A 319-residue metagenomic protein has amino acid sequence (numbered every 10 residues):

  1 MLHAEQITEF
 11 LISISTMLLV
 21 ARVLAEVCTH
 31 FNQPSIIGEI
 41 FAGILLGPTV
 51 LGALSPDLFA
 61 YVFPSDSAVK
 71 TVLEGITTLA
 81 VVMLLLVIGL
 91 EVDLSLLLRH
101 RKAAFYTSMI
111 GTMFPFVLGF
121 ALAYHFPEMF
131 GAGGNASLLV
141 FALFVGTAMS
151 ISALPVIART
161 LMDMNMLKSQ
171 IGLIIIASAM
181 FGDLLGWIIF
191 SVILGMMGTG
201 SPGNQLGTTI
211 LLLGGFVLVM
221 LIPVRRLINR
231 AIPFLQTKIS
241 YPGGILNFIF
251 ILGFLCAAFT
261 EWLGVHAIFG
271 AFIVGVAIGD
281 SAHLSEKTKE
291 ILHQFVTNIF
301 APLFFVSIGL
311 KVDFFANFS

Functional and structural regions predicted by a protein language model:
H3-M17, A68-L85, S137-S152, T208-M220 (+2 more regions): Structural signature of hydrophobic alpha-helical transmembrane segments
Q6-R22, S67-T71, V92-P127, P202-M220 (+1 more regions): Entry/N-cap segments of selected transmembrane alpha helices and their immediately preceding amphipathic helices
I14-E26, I44, P48, G52-A53 (+12 more regions): Transmembrane alpha-helical segments of multi-pass membrane transport proteins and ion-pumping complexes
Q33-P34, L90-A103, P127-S137, T160-L173 (+3 more regions): Juxtamembrane helix-boundary/capping and inter-helix hinge elements in multi-pass membrane proteins
I40-L45, F105-M113, F144-S152, I175-L184 (+5 more regions): Transmembrane helix-bundle signature of multi-pass membrane transporters/permeases
L46-A103, P233-Y241, I245-S319: Membrane-interface junctions of multi-pass transporters
M83, E91, F141, V145-I189: Short helical (or helix-break) motifs at transmembrane helix termini and adjacent helical loops in multi-pass membrane
H125-P127, L184-N204, F259-W262, L310-S319: Transmembrane helix-loop junctions at the membrane interface of multipass transporters and ion channels
